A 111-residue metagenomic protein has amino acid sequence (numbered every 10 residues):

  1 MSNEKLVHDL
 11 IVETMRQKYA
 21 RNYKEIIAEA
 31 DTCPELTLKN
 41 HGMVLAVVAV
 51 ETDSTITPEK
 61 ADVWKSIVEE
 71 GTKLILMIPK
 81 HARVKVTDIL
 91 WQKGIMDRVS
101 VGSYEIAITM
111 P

Functional and structural regions predicted by a protein language model:
M1-T32: Acidic-basic catalytic patches of nuclease active cores, encompassing PD-(D/E)XK and other metal-cofactor nuclease
Y19, A30, K39-L45, I67-E70: Flexible, charged surface loops at secondary-structure boundaries
C33-P34, T72: Short, surface-exposed coil-to-beta transition loops
P34-T37, T109-P111: Short, solvent-exposed polar/charged micro-motifs at secondary-structure junctions
E35-A61: Conserved catalytic cores of phosphodiester-cleaving nucleases, focusing on short active-site segments
E51-D97: Catalytic cores of nucleic-acid endonucleases
I78, M96-P111: Charged, structured surface patches that assemble and position nucleic-acid processing machinery
